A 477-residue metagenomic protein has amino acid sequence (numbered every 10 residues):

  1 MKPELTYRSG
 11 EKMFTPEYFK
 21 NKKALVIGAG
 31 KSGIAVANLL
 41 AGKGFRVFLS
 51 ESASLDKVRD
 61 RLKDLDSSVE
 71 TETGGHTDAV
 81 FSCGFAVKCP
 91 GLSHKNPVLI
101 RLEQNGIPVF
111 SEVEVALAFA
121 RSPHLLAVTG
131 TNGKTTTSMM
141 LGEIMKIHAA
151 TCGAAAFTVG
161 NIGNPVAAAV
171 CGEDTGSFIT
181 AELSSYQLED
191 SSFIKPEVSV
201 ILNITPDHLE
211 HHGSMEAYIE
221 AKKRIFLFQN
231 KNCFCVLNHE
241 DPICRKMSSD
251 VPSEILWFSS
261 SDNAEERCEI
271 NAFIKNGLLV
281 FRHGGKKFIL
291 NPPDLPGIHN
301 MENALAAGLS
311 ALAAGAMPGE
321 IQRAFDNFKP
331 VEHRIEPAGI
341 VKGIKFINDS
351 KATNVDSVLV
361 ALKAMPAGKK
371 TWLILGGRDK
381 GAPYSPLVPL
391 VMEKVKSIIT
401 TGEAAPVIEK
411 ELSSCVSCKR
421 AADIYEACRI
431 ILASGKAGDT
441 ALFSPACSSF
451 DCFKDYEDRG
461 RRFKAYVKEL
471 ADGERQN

Functional and structural regions predicted by a protein language model:
K2-S111, V115, K410, G473: N-terminal leader/targeting and accessory segments in enzymes
E4, L39-G42, A79-F81, P90-H239 (+4 more regions): Phosphate-binding loop of NTP-binding sites
T15-K23, I34-K43, F288-V395, S413: Nucleotide phosphate-binding/pyrophosphate-handling subdomain across enzymes that bind or process nucleotide phosphates
L40, A86, V128, N161 (+11 more regions): Residue-level signal for inorganic ion chemistry
R46-A53, C235-H239, W372-L375, K394-E403: Short internal beta-strands
V47-E51, T158, T180, W257 (+1 more regions): Short beta-strand "acidic-cap" motif of Rossmann-like dinucleotide-binding folds
E51, E72-G75, F110-V115, V159 (+5 more regions): Beta-strand->loop->alpha-helix junctions that form or flank phosphate-binding loops in nucleotide-handling enzymes
R59, K63, S68, S385-D439 (+1 more regions): C-terminal helical cap/extension that packs against the catalytic core of soluble nucleotide-cofactor enzymes
